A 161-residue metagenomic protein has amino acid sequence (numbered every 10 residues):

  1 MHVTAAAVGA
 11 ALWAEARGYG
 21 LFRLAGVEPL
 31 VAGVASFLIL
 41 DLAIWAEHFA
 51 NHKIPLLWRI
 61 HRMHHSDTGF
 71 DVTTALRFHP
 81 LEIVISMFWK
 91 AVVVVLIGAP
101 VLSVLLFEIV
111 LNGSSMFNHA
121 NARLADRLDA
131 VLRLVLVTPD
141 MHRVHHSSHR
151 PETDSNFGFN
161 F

Functional and structural regions predicted by a protein language model:
M1-G9, W13, L21-F161: Membrane-embedded catalytic scaffold of the fatty acid hydroxylase/desaturase
